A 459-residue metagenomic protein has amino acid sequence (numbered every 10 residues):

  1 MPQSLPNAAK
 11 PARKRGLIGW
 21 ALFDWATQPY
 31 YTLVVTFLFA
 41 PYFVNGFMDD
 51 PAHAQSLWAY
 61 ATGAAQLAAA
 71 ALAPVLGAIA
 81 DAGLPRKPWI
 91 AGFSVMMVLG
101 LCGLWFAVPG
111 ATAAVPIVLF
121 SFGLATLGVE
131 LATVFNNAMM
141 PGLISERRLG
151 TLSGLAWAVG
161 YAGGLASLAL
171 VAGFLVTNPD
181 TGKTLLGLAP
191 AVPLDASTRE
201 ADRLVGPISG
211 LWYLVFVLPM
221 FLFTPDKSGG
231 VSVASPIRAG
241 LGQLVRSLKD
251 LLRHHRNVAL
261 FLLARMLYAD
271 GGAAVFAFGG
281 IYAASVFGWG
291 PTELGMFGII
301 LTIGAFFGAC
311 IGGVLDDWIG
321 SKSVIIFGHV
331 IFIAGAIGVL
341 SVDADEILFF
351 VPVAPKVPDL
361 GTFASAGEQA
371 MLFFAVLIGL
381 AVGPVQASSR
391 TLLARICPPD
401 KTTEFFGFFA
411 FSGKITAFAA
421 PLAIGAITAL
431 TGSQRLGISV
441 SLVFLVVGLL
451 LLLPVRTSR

Functional and structural regions predicted by a protein language model:
P2-I18, P225-L263, K356-T362: Juxtamembrane intracellular "pre-TM" segments in multi-pass secondary transporters
T32-Q55, A277-F297: Short amphipathic helix-loop junctions that connect adjacent transmembrane helices in Major Facilitator Superfamily/SLC
A52-S56, E146-A156, P291-T292, P399-F409: Loop-to-transmembrane helix entry/capping segments in MFS-fold secondary transporters and related SLC/MFSD carriers
W58-A78, L168, I299-I311: Central cavity-lining transmembrane alpha-helices of secondary-active solute carriers, predominantly the Major
A71-P85, F307-S321, V342, I347 (+1 more regions): Helix-to-loop junctions at the C-terminal end of transmembrane segments in multipass secondary transporters
A80-M96, D317-F332: Cytoplasmic membrane-interface "Motif A"-like loop-to-helix N-cap segments of 12-TM Major Facilitator Superfamily
A91-T112, V330-A364: C-terminal ends and interior cores of transmembrane alpha-helices in multi-pass membrane transporters/permeases
W105-F106, W212-F223, V342, I438-R459: Multi-pass alpha-helical transporter architecture, strongest for 12-TM Major Facilitator/SLC carriers used
